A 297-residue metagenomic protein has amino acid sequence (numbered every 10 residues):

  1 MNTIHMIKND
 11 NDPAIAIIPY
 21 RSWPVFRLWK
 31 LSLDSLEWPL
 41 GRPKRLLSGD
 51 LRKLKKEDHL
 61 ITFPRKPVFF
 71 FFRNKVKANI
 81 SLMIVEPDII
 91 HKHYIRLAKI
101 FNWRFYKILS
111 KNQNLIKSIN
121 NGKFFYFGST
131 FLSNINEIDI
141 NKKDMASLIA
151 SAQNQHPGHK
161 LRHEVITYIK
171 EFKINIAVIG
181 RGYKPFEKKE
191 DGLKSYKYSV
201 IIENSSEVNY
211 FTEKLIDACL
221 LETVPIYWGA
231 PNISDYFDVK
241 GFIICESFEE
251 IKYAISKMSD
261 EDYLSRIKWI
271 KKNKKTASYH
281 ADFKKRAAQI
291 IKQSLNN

Functional and structural regions predicted by a protein language model:
T3-I84, D88, K92-V178, G182 (+1 more regions): Pol beta-like nucleotidyltransferase catalytic core
